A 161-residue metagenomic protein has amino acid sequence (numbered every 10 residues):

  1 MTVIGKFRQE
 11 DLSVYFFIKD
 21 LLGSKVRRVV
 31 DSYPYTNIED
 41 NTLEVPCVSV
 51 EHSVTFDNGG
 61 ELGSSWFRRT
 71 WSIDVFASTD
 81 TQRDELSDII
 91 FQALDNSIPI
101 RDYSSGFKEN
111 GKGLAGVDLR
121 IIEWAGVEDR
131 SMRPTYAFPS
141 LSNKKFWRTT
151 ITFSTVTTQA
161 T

Functional and structural regions predicted by a protein language model:
M1-G63, R101-I122: Small/polar-rich, solvent-exposed N-terminal microdomains that initiate assembly or binding
K6-D20, E85-S97, W147-T161: Short N-terminal helix-initiation segments at or just after the protein's N-terminus
F7, F16-F17, F56, F67 (+6 more regions): Phenylalanine-focused residue identity feature
V26-E85, R130-N143, T150, A160: Short, solvent-exposed beta-alpha or beta-beta edge segments that form flexible loop/patches at the rim of ligand
E61-F67, F76-A115: Extracellular/virion structural assembly segments
D95-T161: Acidic-leaning, charged glycine-interspersed low-complexity segments
